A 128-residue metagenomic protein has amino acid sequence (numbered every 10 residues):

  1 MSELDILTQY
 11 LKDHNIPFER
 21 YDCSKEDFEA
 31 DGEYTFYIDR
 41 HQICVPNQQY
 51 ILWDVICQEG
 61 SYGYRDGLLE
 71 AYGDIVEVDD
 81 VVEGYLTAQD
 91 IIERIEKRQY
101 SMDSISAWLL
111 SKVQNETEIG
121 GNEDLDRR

Functional and structural regions predicted by a protein language model:
M1, D13-H14, Y37, N115 (+1 more regions): Intrinsic low-complexity, intrinsically disordered segments enriched in polar/basic residues
E3, K25, Y62, L68 (+2 more regions): Compositionally biased regions
E3-P17: Amphipathic alpha-helical segments
Q9, Q42, Q48-Q49, Q58 (+3 more regions): Residue-identity detector for glutamine
I16-L69: Amphipathic, interaction-prone secondary-structure segments
A71-R128: Mixed-charge, Lys/Arg-enriched low-complexity segments
